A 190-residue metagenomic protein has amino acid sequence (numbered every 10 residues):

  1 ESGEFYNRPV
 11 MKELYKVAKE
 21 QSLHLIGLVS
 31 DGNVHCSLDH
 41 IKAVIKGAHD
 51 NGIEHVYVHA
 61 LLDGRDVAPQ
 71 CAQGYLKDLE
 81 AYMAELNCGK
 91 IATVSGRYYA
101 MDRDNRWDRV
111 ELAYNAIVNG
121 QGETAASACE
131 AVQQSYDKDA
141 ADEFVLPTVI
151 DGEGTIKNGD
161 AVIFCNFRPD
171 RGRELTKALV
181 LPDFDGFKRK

Functional and structural regions predicted by a protein language model:
E1-K190: …; additionally, a secondary subgroup of soluble metalloenzymes is captured
